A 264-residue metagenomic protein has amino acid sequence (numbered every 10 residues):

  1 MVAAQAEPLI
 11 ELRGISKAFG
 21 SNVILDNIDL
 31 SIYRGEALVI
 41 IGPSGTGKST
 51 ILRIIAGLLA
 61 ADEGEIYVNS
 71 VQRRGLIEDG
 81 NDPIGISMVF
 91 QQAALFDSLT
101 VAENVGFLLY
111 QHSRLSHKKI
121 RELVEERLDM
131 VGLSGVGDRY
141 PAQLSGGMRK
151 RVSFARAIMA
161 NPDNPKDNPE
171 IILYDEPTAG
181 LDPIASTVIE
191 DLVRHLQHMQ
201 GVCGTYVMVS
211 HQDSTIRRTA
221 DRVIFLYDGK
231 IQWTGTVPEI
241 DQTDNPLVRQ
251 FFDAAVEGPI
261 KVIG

Functional and structural regions predicted by a protein language model:
A56: Helix-to-loop junction immediately C-terminal to a conserved catalytic motif
G64-G75: Conserved ABC transporter NBD signature motif
R73-S87, Q111, H117, I240-D244: ABC ATPase NBD coupling module
H117-V136, R194: Conserved ABC ATPase "signature" region
Y140-L144, M148: Conserved ABC ATPase signature
N164-N168, L192-M208: Conserved catalytic loops of ABC-family nucleotide-binding domains
D167, I172-D175: Catalytic Walker B motif of ABC-type/P-loop ATPase nucleotide-binding domains
